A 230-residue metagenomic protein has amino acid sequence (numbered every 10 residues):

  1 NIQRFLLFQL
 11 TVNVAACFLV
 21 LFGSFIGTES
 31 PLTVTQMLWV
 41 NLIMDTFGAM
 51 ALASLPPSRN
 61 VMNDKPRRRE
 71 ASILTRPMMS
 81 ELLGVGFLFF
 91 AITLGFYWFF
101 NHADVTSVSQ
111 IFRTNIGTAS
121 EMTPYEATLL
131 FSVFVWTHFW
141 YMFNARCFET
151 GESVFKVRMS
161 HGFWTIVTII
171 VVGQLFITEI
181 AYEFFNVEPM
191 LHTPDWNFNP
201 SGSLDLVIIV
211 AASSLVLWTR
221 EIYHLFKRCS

Functional and structural regions predicted by a protein language model:
N1-T150: Membrane-embedded transport module
V12, N41, A53, T75-R76 (+2 more regions): C-terminal transmembrane module of polytopic membrane proteins
